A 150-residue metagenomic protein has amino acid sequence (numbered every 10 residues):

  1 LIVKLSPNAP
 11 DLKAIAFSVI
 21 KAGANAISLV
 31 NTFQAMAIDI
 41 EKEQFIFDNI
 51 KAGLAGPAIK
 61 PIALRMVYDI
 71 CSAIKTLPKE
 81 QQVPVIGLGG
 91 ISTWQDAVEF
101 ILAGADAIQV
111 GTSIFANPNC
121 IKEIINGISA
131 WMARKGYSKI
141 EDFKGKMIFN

Functional and structural regions predicted by a protein language model:
L1-I86, S92-V110: Alpha/beta enzyme core
N25, Y68, S72-T76, N126-Y137 (+1 more regions): Generic secondary-structure signature for well-ordered alpha-helical cores
I38-A52, I101, I114-S138: C-terminal helical cap(s) of enzyme catalytic domains, especially alpha/beta-barrels
K60, D96-A97, P118, R134 (+1 more regions): Residue-level recognition of conserved structural "scaffold" positions that shape functional pockets and channels
Q81, K139-E141: Acidic/polar loop patches that form or flank catalytic/metal-binding clefts of enzymes that bind anionic ligands
E141-N150: A short, charged, Gly/Pro-tolerant segment at domain boundaries
